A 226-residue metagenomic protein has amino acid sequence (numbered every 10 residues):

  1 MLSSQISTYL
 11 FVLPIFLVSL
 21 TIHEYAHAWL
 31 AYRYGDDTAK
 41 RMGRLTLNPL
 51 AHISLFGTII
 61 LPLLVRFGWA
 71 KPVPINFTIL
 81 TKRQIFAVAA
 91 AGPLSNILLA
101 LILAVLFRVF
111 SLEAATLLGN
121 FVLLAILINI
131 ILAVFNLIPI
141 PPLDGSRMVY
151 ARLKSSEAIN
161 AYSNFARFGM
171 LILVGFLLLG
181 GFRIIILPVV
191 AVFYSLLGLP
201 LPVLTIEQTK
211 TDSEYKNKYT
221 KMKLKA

Functional and structural regions predicted by a protein language model:
M1-A226: Hydrophobic transmembrane alpha-helices and their immediate loop junctions in multi-pass integral membrane proteins
